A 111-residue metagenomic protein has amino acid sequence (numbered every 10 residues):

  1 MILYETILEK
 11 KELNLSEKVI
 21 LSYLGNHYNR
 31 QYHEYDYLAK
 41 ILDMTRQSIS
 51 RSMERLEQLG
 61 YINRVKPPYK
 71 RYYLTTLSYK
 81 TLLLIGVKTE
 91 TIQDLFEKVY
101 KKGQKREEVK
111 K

Functional and structural regions predicted by a protein language model:
M1-K40, M44-Q47, L59-Y61, R71: Short recognition helix of helix-turn-helix/winged-helix DNA-binding domains
T45-I49, N63-P67, T81: Short alpha-helical interface elements
R51, R55: Alpha-helical DNA-recognition elements
Q58-L59, K66, T75-K111: Charged low-complexity intrinsically disordered patches
